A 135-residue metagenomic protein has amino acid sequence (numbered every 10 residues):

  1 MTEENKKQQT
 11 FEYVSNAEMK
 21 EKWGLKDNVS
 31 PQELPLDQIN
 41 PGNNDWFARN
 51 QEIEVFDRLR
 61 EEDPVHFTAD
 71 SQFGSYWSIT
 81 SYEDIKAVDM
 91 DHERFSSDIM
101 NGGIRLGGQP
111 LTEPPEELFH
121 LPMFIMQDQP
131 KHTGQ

Functional and structural regions predicted by a protein language model:
T2-Q135: Active-site substrate-recognition loop segments, prototypically the cytochrome P450 B′-helix/B-C loop
